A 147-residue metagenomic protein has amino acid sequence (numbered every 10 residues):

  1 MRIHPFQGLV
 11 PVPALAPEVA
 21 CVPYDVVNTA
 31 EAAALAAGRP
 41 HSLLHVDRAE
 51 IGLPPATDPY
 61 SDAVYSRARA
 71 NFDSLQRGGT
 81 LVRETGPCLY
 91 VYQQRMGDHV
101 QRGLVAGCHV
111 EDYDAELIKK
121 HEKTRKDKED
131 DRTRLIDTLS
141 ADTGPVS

Functional and structural regions predicted by a protein language model:
M1-S147: A cross-family signal for N-terminal binding/gating loops and helix N-caps that shape access to the active site
